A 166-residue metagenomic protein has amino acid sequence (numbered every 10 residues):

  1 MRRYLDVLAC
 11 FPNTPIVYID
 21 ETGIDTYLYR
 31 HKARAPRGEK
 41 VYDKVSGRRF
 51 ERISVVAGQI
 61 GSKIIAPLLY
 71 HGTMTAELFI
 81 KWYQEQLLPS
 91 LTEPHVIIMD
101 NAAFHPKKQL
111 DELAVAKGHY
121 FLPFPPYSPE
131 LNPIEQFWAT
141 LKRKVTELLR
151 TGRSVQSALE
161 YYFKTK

Functional and structural regions predicted by a protein language model:
M1-K166: Short functional hotspots at interaction and active-site rims
